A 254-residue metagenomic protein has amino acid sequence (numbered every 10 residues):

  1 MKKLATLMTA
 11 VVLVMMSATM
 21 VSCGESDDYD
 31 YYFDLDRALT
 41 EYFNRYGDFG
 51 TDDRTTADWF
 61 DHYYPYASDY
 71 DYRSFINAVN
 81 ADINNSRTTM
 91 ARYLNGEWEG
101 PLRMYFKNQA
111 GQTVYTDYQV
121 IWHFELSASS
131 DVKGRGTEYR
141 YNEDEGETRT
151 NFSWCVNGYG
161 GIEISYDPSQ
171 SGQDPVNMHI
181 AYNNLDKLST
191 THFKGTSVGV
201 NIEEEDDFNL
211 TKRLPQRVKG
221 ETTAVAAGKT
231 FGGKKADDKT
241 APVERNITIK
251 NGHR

Functional and structural regions predicted by a protein language model:
M1-S22: Sec-dependent bacterial lipoprotein signal peptides
S17-Y66, Y70-S86, D207-P215, P242: Bacterial Sec-dependent N-terminal signal peptides
L35-F49, Y66, Y105, E138 (+3 more regions): Calcium-binding acidic motifs and repeat modules
I76-N84, G158-R254: Beta-sheet ligand-binding and adhesion/scaffold domains
N80-E99, S127-S129: N-terminal helix-cap/turn-to-beta initiation motif at the start of protein domains
E99-K107, R135-Y141, S165-S169, T196-V200: Generic short beta-strand segments
Q109-G161: N-terminal glycine/threonine-rich, aromatic-flanked beta-hairpin/loop signature
